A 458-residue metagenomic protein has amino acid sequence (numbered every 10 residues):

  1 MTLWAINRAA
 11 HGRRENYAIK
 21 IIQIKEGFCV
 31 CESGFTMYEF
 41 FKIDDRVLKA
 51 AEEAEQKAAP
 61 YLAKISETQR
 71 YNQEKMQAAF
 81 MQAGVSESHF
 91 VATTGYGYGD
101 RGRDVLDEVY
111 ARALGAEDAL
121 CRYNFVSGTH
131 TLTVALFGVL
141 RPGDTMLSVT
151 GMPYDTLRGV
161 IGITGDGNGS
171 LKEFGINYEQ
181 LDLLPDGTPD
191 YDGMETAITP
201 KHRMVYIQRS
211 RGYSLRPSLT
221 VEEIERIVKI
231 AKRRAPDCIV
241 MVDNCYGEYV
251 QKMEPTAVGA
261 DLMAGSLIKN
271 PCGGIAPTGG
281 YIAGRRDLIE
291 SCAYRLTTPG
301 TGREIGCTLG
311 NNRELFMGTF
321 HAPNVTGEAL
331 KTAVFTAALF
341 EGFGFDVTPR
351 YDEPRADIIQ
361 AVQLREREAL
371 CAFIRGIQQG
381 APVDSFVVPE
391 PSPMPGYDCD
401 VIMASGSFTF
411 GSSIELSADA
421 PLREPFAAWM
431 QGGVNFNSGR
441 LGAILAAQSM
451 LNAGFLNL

Functional and structural regions predicted by a protein language model:
Y38-A59, S66, K75-Q82, S86-H89 (+8 more regions): Conserved PLP-enzyme active-site core in the AAT-like
T94-G102, L106: N-terminal small-domain helix-loop-helix segment of the aminotransferase-like
E341-L458: Conserved C-terminal alpha-helix-loop-beta "cap" of PLP-dependent enzymes that closes/shapes the active-site mouth
